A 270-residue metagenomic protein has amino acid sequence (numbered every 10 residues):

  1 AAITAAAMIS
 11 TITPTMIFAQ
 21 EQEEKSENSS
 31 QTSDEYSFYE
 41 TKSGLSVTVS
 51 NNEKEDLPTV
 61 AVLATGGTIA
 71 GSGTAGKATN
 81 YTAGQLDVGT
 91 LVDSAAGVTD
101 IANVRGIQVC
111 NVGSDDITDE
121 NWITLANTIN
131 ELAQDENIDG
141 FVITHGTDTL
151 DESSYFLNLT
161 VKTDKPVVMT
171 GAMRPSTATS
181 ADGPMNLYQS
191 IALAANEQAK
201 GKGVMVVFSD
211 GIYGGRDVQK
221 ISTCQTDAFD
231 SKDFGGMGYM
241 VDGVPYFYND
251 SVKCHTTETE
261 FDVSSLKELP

Functional and structural regions predicted by a protein language model:
I3-T11: Bacterial N-terminal signal peptides
S10-E23: Sec-dependent signal peptide cleavage junction
Q20-Q22, E27, Q31-S33: Boundary of Sec targeting at the N-terminus
D34-E131: ATP/NTP phosphate-donor binding region
L63, D87, S94-V98, G214-P270: Accessory alpha-helical/coil subdomains and C-terminal extensions that flank or cap enzyme catalytic cores
L63-T65, I143-H145, V168-G171, M205-S209: Short beta-strand segments
I143-K165: Short Gly/Thr/Asp-enriched flexible loops that form oxyanion-binding sites at enzyme active sites
T170-D242: Internal gly/pro-rich beta-alpha loop/helix module that stabilizes soluble enzyme cofactors or their anionic handles
